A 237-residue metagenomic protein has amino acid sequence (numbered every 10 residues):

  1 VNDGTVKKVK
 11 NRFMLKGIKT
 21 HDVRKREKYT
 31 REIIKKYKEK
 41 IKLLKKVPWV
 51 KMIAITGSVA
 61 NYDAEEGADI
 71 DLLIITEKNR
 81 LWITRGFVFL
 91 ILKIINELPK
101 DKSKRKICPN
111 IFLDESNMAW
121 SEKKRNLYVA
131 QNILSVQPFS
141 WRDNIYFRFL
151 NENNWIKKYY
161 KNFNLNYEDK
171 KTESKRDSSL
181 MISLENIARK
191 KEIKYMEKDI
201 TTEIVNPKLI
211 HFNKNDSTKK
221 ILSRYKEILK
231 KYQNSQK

Functional and structural regions predicted by a protein language model:
V1-M52, T56-G67, T76-K237: Catalytic core of pol beta-like nucleotidyltransferases
